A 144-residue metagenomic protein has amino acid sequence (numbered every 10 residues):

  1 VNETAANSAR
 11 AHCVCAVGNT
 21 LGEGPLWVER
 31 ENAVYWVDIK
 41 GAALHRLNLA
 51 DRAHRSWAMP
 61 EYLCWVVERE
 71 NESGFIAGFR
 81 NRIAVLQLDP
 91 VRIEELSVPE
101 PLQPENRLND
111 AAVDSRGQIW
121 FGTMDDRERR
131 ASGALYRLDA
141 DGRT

Functional and structural regions predicted by a protein language model:
V14-T20, S56-E61, L96-Q103: Surface loop/turn motifs at the tips and blade-to-blade linkers of beta-strand repeat domains
L21, Y62, R107, A131: Beta-rich catalytic cores
V28-E31, R69-E72, V113-R116: Residue-level detector of Asp-centered blade-edge/turn motifs that repeat once per structural unit in beta-propeller
A33-Y35, G74-I76, Q118-W120: Conserved beta-propeller blade signature
I39-K40, R127-S132: Short, solvent-exposed loop/turn segments at conserved positions within beta-propeller repeat blades
A43-H45, R82-A84, G133-Y136: A short loop-to-beta-strand structural motif that recurs across blades of beta-propeller domains
N48-R52, Q87-V91, L138-G142: Short loop/turn segments that connect beta-strands within beta-propeller blades
